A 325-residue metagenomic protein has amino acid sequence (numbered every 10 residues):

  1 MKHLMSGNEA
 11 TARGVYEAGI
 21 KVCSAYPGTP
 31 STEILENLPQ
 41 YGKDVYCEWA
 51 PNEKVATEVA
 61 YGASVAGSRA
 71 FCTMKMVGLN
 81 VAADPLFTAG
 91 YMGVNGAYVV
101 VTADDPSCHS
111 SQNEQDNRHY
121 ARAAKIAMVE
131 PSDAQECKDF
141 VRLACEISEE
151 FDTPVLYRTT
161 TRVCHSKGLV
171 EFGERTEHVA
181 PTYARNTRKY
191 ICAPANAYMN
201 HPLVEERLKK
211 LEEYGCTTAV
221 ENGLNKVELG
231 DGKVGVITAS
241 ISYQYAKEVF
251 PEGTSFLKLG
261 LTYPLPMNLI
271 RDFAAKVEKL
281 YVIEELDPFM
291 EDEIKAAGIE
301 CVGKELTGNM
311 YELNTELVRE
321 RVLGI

Functional and structural regions predicted by a protein language model:
M1-A134, R162, E291, A296-I325: Thiamine diphosphate
M1-N8, P131-I325: Flexible, low-complexity linker and terminal segments
